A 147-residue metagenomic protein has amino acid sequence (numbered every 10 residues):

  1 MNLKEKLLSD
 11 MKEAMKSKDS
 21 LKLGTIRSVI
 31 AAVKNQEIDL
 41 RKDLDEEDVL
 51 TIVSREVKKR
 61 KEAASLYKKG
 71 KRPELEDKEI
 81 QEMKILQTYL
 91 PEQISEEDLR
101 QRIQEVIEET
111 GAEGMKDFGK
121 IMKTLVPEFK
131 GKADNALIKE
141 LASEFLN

Functional and structural regions predicted by a protein language model:
M1-N147: Charged, compositionally biased, marginally structured helical/coil segments
